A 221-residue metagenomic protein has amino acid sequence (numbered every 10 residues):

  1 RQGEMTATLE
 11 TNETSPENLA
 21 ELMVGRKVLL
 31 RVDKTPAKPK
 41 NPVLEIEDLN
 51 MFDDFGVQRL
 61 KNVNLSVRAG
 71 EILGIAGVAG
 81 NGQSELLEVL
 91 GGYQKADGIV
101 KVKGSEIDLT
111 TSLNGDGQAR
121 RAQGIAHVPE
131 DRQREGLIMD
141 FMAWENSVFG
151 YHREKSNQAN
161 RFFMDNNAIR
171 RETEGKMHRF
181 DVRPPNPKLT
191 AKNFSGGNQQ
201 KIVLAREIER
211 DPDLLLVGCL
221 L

Functional and structural regions predicted by a protein language model:
R1-L221: Glycine-rich phosphate-binding loops of nucleotide-dependent enzymes
